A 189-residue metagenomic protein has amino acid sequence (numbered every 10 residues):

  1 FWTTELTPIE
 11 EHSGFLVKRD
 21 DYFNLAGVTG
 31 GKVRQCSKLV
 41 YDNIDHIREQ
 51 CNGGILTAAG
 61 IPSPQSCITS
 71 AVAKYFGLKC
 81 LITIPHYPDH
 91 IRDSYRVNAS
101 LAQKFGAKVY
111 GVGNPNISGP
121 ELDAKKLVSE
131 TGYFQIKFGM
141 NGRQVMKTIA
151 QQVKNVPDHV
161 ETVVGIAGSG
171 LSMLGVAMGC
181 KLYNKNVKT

Functional and structural regions predicted by a protein language model:
F1-G53: Positively charged, low-complexity intrinsically disordered leader regions
E5-T7, G27, H86, H90 (+2 more regions): Glycine-biased, small-residue-rich flexible motifs in mid-sequence functional cores and linkers
L16-K18, T83, K108-V112: General small-molecule cofactor/ligand-binding pocket signal
K38, P64-G77, L174-K181: Histidine-anchored nucleotide/phosphate-binding helix
I47-S70, F76-I84, T162-S169: A short, small-residue-rich loop immediately preceding and capping a beta-strand
G77-L81, K108, N186-K188: Residues at the starts of beta-strands that form the adenosine-phosphate
Y87-H159: Small/polar-residue-rich loop-to-helix segments that shape phosphate-bearing ligand pockets
M146-T189: Glycine-rich phosphate/pyrophosphate-binding loop at beta-loop-alpha junctions
